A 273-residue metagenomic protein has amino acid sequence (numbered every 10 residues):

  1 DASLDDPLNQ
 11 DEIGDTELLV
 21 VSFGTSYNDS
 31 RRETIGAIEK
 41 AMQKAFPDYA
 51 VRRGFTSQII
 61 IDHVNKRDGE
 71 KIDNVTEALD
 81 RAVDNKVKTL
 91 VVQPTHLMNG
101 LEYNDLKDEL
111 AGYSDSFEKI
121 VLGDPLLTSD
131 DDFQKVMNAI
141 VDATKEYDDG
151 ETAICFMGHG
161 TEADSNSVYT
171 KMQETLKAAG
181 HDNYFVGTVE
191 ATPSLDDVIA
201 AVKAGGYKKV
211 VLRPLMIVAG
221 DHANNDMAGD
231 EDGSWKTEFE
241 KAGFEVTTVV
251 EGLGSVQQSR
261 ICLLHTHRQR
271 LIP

Functional and structural regions predicted by a protein language model:
D1-P273: Active-site-proximal alpha-helix that buttresses catalytic centers in soluble enzyme cores
